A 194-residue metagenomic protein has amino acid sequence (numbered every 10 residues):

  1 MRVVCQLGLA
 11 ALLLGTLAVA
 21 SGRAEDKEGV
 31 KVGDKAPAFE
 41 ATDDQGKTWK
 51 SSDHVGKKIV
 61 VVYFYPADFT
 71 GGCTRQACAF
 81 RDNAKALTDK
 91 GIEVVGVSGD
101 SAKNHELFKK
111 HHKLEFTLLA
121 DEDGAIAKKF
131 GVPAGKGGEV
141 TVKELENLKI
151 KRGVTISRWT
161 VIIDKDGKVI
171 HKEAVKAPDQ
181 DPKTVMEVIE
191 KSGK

Functional and structural regions predicted by a protein language model:
M1-L9: Bacterial N-terminal signal peptides that target proteins for export
A11-S21: Hydrophobic h-region of N-terminal signal peptides that target proteins for export in Gram-negative bacteria
A20-K194: Chalcogenol-based redox active-site neighborhoods
